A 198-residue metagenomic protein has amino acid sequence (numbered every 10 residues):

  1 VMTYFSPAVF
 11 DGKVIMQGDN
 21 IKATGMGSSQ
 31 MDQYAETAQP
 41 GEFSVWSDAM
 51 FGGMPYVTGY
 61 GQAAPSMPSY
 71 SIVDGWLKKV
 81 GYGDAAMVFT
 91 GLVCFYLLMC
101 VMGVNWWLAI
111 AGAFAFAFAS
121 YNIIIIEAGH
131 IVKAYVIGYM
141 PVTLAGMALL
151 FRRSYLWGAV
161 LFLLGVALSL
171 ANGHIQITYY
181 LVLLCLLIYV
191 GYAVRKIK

Functional and structural regions predicted by a protein language model:
M2-F95, F114-P141: Membrane-interface coil-to-helix junctions
T90-M102, W106-R195: Membrane-embedded helix bundles of polyisoprenyl
